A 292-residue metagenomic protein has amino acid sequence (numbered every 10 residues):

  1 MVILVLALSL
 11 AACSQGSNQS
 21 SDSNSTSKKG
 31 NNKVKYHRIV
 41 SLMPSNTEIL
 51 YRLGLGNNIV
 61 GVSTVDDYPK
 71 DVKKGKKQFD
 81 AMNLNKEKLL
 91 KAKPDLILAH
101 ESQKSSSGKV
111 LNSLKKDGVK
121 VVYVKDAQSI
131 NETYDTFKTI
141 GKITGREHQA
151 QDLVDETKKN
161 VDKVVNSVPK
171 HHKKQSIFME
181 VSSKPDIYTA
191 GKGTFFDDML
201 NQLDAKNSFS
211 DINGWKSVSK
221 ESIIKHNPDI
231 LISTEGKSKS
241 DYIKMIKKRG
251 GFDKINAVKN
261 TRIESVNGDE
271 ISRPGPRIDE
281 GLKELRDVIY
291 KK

Functional and structural regions predicted by a protein language model:
S9-A12: C-terminal motif of bacterial Sec signal peptides marking the signal peptidase cleavage site
S14-V34: Short, low-complexity, disordered segments immediately C-terminal to signal peptides in bacterial exported proteins
H37, Q128, E132-T144, Q151 (+2 more regions): Structured C-terminal subdomain patch of bacterial secreted/periplasmic proteins
R38-A92, L96-Q103: A short, structured surface patch at a secondary-structure boundary
R38-L53, H148-L203: Basic- and aromatic-lined ligand-binding clefts that recognize polyanionic substrates
S63-Y68, Y188-W215: Alpha-helical, coiled-coil/dimerization segments enriched in small aliphatic residues
K86-A99, V119, K220-S233: Proline-aspartate-enriched helix->loop->beta-strand connector
S106-K109, K125-T139, K174, F178-F195 (+1 more regions): Extracytoplasmic ligand-binding site segments that recognize negatively charged/polar headgroups
